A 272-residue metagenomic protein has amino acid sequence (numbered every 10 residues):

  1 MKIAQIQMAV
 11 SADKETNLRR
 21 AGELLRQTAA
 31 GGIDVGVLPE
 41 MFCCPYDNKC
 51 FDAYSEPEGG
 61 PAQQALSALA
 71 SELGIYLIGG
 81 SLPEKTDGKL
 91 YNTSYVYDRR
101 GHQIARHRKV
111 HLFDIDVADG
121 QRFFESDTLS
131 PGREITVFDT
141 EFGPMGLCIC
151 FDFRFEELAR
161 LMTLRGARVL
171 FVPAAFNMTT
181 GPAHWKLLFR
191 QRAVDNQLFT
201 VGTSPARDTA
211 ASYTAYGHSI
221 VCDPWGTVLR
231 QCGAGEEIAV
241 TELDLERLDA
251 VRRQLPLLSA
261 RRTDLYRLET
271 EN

Functional and structural regions predicted by a protein language model:
M1-M8: Short beta-strand segments enriched in small/hydrophobic residues
I3, V96-I104, C222-R230: Short, glycine-anchored, charge-dense loop/turn motifs used at functional sites
K14, G22-R106, I115, F176-N196: Cys-nucleophile CN-hydrolase/nitrilase-fold catalytic domain and related Cys-dependent amidase chemistry that acts on
T16-Q27, R154-R160: Short, acidic/polar
E58-I78, P144, C150-A239: CN hydrolase (nitrilase-like) catalytic-core segments centered on the catalytic cysteine and neighboring Lys/Glu
G79-G80, T93-V96, T136-F138, S219-V221 (+1 more regions): Short beta-strand scaffold segments in enzyme catalytic cores
K85-R165, M178-L187, Q254-L257: Active-site catalytic loop in hydrolytic enzyme cores
E246-N272: A short C-terminal boundary segment appended to hydrolase-like catalytic domains
